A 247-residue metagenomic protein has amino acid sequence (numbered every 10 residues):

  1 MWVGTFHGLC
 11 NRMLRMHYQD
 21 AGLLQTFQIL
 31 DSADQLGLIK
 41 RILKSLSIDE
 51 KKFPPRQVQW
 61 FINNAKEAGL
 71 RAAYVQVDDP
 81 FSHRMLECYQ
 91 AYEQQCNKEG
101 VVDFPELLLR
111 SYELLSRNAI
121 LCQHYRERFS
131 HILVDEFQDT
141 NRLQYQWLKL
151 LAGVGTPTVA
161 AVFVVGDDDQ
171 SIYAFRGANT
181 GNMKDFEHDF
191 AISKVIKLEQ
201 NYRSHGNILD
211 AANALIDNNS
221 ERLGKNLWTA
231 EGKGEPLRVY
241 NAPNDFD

Functional and structural regions predicted by a protein language model:
M1-W60, A72-Q76, Y240: Conserved P-loop NTPase-based nucleic-acid remodeling module centered on helicase motor cores
W2, L30-D34, D78-D185, K197-S204: Conserved helicase NTPase motor core
R12-Y18, I172-D189, G206, D210-N213: Short regulatory helix/loop adjacent to the ATP-binding pocket of P-loop NTPases
I39, I62, D103, V165 (+1 more regions): A residue-level signal for conserved active-site and pocket-lining positions in enzyme catalytic cores
E50-K51, K66, L70, T156-P157 (+1 more regions): Proline-centered turn/helix-capping motifs that create local helix->coil transitions or kinks
F53-Q57, H124, R222: Alpha-helix N-cap and coil->helix boundary residues
P54-A68, N207-L215: Structured, non-catalytic alpha/beta "coupling" segments that mediate domain-domain communication and provide generic
A191-K194, E199-D247: Helicase P-loop NTPase motor core
